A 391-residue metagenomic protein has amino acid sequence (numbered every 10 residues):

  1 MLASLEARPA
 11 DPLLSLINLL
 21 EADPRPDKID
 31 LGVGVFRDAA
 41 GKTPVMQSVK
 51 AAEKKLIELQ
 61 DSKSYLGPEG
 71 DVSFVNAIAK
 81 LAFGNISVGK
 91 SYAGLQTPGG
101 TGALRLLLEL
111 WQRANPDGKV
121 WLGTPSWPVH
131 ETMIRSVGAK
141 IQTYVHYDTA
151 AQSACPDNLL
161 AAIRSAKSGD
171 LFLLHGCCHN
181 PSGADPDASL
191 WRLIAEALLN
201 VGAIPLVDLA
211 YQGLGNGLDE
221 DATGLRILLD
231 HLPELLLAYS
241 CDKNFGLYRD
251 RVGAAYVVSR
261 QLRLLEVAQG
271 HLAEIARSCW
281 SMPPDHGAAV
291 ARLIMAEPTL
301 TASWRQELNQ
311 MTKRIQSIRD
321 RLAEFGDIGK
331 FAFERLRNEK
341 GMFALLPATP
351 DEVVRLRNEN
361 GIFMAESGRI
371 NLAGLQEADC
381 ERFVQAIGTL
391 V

Functional and structural regions predicted by a protein language model:
P9-G99: N-terminal small-domain helix-loop-helix segment of the aminotransferase-like
K28-D30, G67, A238, F333-N338 (+1 more regions): Short beta-strand
L31, I141, P205, L235 (+1 more regions): Hydrophobic beta-strand scaffold residues
D61-N200, Q212-L214, A222-D230, T349 (+1 more regions): Conserved core of the PLP fold type I
G224-V267: Active-site PLP attachment segment
Q269-A288, I294-R321: Structural signature of PLP-dependent enzymes
W304-E359: Conserved PLP-binding catalytic core of the aspartate aminotransferase-like
